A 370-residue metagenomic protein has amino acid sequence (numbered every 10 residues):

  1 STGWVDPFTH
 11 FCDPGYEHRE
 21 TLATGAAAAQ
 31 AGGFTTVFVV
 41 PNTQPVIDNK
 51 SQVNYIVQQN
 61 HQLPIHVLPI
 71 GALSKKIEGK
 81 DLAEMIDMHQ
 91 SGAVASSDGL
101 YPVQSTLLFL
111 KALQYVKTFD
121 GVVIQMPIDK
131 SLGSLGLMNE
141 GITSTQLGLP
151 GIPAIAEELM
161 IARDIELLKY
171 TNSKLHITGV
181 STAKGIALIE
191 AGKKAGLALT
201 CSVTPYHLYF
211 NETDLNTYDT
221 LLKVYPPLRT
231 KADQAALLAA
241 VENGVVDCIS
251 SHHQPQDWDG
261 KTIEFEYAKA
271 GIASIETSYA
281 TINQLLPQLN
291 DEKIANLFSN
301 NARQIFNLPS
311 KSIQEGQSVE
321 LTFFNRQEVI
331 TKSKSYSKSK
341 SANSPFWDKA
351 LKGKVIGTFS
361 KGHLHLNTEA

Functional and structural regions predicted by a protein language model:
S1-N60: Metal-associated gating/positioning segment near the N- to mid-region
D6-T9, F34-V39, H66-L68, E140-L149: Gly-rich Lys/Arg/Thr-decorated short loops/hinges at beta-loop-alpha junctions or inter-strand turns that position
F8, A29, G33, V67 (+11 more regions): Divalent metal-coordination and catalytic microenvironments
H18-A26, I77-D87, R163-D164: Short, acidic/polar
Q58-L73: A glycine-rich helix N-cap at a beta->alpha junction
A83-I249: Histidine/acidic residue-rich metal-binding segments in metalloenzymes
Q146-N172, E242-N243, D247-I249, Q254-F324: His/Asp/Glu-enriched, well-ordered alpha-helical/loop segment that forms or immediately abuts the divalent-metal
Y267, S318-A370: C-terminal cap of metal-dependent C-N hydrolases
